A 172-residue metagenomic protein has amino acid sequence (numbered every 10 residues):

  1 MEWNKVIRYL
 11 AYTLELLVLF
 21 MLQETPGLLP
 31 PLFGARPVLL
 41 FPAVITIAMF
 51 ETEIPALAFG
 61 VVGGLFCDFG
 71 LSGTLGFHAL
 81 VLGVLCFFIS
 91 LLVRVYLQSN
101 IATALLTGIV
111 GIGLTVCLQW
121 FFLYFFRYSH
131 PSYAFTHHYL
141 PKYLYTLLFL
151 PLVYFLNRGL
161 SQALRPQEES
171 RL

Functional and structural regions predicted by a protein language model:
M1-L172: Terminal, non-globular segments
